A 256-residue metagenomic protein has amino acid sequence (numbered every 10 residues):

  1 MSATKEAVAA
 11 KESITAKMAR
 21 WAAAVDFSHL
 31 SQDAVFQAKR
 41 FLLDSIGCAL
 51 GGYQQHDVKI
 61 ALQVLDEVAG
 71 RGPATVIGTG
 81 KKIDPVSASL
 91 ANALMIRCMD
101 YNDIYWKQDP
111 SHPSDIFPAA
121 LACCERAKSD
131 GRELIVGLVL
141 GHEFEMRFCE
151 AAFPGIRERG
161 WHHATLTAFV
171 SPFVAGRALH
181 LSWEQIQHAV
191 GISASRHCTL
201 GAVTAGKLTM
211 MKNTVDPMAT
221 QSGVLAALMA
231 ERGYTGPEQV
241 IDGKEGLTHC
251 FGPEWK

Functional and structural regions predicted by a protein language model:
S2-K256: N-terminal core-entry segment
